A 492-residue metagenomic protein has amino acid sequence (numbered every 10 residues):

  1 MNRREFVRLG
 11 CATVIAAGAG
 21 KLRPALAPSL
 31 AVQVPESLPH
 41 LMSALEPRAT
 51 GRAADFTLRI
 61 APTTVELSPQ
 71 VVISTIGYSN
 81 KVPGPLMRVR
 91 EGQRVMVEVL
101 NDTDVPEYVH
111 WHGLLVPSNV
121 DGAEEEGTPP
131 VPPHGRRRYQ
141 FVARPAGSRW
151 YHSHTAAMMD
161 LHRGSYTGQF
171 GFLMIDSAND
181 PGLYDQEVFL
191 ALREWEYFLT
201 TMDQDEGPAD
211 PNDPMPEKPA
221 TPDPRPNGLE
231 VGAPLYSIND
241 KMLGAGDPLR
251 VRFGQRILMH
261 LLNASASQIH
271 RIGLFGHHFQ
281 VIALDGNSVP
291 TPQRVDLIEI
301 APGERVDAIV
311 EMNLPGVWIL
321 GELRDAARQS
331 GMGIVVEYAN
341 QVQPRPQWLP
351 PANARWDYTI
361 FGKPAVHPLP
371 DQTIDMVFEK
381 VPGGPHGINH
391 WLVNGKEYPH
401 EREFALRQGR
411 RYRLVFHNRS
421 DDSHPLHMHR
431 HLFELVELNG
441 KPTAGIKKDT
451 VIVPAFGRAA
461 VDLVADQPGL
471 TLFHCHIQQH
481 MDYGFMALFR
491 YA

Functional and structural regions predicted by a protein language model:
M1-V7: Twin-arginine (Tat) signal peptide motif
R8-L9, A16-T57, D160, S165-P208 (+3 more regions): Extended terminal and domain-junction accessory segments
S29-Y151, T155-M159, S165, G484 (+1 more regions): Extracytoplasmic/lumenal soluble domains of exported proteins with redox or metal-associated functions
V72-R88, S237-L249, H386-Q408: N-terminal edge beta-strand
V82, M87, G113-P145, G244-L249 (+3 more regions): Extracytoplasmic beta-sandwich strand-turn segments characteristic of Greek-key/jelly-roll folds
V99-T103, N263, F416-S420: Asparagine-centered strand-capping/turn motif at beta-strand->loop junctions
Q186-Q255, L262-S265, W391-L392: Acidic-aromatic/histidine active-site loop/patch
F275-S288, N394-G395, R419-I446, Q478-D482 (+1 more regions): Active/binding-pocket-proximal capping segment
